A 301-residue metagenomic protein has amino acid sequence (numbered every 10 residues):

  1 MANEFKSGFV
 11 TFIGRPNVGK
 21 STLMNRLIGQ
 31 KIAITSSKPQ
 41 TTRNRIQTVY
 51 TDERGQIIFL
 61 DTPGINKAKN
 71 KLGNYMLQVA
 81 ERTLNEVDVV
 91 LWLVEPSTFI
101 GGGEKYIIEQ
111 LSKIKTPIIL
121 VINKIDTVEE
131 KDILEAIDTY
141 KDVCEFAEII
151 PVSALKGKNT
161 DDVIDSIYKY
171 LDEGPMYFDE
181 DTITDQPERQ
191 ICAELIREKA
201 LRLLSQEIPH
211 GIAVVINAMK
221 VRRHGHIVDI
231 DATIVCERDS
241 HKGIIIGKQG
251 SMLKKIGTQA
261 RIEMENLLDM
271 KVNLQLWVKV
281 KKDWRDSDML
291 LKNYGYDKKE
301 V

Functional and structural regions predicted by a protein language model:
M1-N85: Conserved G1/Walker A P-loop phosphate-binding module
G19, N159, M252: Conserved glycine(s) of the Walker
Q30, V49, E53, A68 (+11 more regions): Conserved, well-folded catalytic cores of nucleic-acid-processing and energy-transducing macromolecular machines
T42, N66-K67, F99-I100, V128-E129 (+1 more regions): Catalytic P-loop NTPase motifs of RecA-like helicase/translocase cores
Y50-Q56, Q78-I149, K220-H224: Conserved C-terminal guanine-recognition region of P-loop GTPase G domains, centered on the G4
D61, N123, S153: Active-site glycine-centered loops adjacent to acidic/histidine catalytic or metal-binding residues that shape
T116-P117, D126-E188: Canonical P-loop GTPase G-domain recognition
E188-V301: P-loop NTP-binding site
